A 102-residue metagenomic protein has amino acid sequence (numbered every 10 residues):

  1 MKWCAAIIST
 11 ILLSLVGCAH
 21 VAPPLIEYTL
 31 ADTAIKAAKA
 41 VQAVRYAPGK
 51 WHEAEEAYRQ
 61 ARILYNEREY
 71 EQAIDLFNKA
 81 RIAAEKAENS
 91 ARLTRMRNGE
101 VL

Functional and structural regions predicted by a protein language model:
M1-C18: Sec-dependent bacterial lipoprotein signal peptides
V16-L102: Long, charged/polar, soluble alpha-helical segments
